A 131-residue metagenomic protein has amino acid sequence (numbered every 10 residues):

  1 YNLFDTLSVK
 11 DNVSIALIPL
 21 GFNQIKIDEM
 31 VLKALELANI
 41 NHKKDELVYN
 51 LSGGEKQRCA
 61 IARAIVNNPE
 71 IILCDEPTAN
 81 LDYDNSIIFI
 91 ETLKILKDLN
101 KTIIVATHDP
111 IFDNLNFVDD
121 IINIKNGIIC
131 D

Functional and structural regions predicted by a protein language model:
L7-I15: Short coil-to-helix segment of the ABC ATPase nucleotide-binding domain corresponding to the Q-loop/switch region
K26-A38: ABC nucleotide-binding domain "signature" region
L47-L51, E55: Conserved ABC ATPase signature
I61: Hydrophobic anchor residue at the start of the ABC signature
N67, L99: Conserved signature/switch motifs of ABC ATPase nucleotide-binding domains
I72-D75: Catalytic Walker B motif of ABC-type/P-loop ATPase nucleotide-binding domains
Y83-N85: Helix N-cap at the start of a conserved alpha-helix in ABC-type nucleotide-binding domains
